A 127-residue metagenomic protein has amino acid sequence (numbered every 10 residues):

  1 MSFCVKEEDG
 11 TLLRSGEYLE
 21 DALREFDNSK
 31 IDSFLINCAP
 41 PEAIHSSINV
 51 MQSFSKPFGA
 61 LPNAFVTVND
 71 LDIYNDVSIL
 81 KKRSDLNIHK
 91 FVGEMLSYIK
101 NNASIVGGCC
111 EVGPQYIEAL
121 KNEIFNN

Functional and structural regions predicted by a protein language model:
M1-N127: Domain-level signal for soluble alpha/beta catalytic cores
